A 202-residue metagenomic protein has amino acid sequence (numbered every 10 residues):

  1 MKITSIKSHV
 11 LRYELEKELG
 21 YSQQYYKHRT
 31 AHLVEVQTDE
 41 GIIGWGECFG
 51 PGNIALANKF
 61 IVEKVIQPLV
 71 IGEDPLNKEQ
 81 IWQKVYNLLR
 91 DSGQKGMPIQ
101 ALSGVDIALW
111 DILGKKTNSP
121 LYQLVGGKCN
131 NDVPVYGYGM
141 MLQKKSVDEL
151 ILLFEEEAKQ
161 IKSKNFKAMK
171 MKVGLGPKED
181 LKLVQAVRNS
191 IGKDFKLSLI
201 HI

Functional and structural regions predicted by a protein language model:
M1-E40, W45, F49-P51: Structured beta-strand/loop patches that form or line metal/cofactor-binding pockets in enzymes
Q37-K116: Metal- or metallocofactor-binding catalytic centers and their adjacent structured scaffolds across diverse enzyme
D106-M140: Glycine-rich, aromatic-flanked loop segments that form ligand/cofactor-binding clefts across common enzyme folds
P134, K167-K170, D194-S198: Structural preference for beta-strand elements that scaffold enzyme active sites
P134-L153: Active-site mouth loops of central-metabolism enzymes
L152-K167: Alpha/beta enzyme core
L175-V187: Active-site-adjacent beta->alpha loops and helix N-cap segments on the catalytic face of soluble alpha/beta enzymes
I200-I202: Conserved small/polar residues in nucleotide/adenosyl-binding loops
